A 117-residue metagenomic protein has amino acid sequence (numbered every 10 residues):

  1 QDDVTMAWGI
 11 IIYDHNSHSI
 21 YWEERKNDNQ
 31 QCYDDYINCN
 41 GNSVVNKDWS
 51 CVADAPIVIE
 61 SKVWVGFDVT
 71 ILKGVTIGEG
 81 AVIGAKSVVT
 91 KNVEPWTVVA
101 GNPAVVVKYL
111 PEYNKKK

Functional and structural regions predicted by a protein language model:
Q1-V75, L110-P111: Flexible, glycine/small-residue-enriched loop-and-beta-strand segment within the central core of proteins
N29, V99-A100, K115-K117: Glycine-rich, phosphate-binding/catalytic loops in enzymes
V65-V107: C-terminal/domain-terminus segments
V105-K117: Short, basic/aromatic-enriched C-terminal tail that caps enzymatic domains
